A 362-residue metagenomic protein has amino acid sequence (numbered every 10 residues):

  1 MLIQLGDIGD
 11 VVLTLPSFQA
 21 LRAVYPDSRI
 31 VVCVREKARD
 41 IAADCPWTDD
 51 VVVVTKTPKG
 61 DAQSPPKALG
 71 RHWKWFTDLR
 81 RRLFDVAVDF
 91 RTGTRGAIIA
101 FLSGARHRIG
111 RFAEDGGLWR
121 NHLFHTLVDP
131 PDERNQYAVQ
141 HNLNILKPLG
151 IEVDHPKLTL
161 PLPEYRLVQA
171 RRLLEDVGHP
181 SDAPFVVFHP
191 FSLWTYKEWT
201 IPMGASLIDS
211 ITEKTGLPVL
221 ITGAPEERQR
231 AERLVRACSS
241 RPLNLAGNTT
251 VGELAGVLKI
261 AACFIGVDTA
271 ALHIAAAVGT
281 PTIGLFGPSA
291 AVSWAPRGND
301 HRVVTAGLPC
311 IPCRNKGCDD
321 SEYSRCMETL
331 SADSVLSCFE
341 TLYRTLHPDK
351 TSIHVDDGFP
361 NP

Functional and structural regions predicted by a protein language model:
M1-P362: Catalytic machinery of carbohydrate-active enzymes, primarily nucleotide-sugar-dependent glycosyltransferases
